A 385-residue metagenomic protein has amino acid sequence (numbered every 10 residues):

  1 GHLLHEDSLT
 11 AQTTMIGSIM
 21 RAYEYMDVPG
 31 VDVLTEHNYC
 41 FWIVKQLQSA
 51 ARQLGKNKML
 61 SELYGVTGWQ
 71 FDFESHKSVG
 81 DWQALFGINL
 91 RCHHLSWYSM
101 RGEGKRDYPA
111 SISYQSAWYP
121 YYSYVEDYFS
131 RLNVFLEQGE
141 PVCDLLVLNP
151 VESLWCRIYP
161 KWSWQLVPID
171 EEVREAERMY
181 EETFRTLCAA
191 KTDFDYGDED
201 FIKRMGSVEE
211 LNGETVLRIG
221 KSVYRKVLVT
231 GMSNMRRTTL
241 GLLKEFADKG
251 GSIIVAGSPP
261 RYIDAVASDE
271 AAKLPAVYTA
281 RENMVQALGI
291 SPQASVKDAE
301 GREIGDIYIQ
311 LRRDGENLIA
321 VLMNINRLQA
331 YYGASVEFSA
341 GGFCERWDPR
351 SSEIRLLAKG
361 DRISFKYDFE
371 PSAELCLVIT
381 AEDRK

Functional and structural regions predicted by a protein language model:
G1-K385: Carbohydrate-binding surfaces of carbohydrate-active enzymes
